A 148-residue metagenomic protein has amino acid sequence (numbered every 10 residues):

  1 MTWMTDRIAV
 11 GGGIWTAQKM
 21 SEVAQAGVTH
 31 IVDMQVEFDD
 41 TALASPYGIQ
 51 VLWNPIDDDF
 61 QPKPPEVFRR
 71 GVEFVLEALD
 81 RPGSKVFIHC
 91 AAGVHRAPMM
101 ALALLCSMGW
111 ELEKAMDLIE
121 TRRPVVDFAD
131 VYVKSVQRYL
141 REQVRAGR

Functional and structural regions predicted by a protein language model:
W3-K85, C106-L140, V144: Cysteine-based protein phosphatase catalytic domain of the PTP/DSP
G83-L102: A phosphate-binding catalytic loop at a beta-strand-loop-alpha-helix junction that coordinates phosphoryl groups
